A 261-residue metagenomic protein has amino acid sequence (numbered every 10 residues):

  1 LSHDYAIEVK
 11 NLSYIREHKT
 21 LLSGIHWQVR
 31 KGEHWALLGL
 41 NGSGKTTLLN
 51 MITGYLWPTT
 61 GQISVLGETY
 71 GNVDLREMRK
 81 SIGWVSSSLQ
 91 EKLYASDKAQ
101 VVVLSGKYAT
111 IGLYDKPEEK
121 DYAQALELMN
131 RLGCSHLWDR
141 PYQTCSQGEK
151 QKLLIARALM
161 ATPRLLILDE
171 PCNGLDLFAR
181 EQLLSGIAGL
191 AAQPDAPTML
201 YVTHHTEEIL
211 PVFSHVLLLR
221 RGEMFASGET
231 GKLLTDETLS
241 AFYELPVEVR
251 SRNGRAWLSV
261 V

Functional and structural regions predicted by a protein language model:
T53: Helix-to-loop junction immediately C-terminal to a conserved catalytic motif
G61-G71, M78: Conserved ABC transporter NBD signature motif
E119-L137: Conserved ABC ATPase "signature" region
P141-C145: Conserved ABC ATPase signature
L166-E170: Catalytic Walker B motif of ABC-type/P-loop ATPase nucleotide-binding domains
F242-V261: ABC ATPase nucleotide-binding domains
